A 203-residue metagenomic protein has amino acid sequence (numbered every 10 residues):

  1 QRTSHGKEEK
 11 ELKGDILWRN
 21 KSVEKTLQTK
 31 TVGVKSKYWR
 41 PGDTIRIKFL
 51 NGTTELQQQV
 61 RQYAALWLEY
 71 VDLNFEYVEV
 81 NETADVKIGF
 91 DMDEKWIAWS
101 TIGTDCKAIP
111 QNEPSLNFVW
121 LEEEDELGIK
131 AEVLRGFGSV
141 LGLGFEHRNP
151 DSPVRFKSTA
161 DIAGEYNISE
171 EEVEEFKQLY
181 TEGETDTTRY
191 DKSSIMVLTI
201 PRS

Functional and structural regions predicted by a protein language model:
Q1-S203: Zinc-dependent metalloendopeptidases
